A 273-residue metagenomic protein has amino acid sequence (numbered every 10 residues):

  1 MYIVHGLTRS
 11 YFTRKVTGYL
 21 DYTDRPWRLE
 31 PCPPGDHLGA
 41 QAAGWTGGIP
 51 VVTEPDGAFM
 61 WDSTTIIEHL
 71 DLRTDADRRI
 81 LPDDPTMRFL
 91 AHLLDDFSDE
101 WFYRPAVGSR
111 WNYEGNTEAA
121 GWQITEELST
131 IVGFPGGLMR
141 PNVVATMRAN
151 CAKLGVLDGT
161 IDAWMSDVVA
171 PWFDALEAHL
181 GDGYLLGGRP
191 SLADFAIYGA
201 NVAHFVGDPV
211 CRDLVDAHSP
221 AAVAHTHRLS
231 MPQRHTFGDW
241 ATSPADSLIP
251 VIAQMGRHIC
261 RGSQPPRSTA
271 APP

Functional and structural regions predicted by a protein language model:
M1-P135, L185, F205, T236 (+1 more regions): GST-like domain detector, emphasizing the conserved glutathione-binding G-site in the N-terminal thioredoxin-like
R104-P273: GST-like fold's C-terminal all-alpha helical module
